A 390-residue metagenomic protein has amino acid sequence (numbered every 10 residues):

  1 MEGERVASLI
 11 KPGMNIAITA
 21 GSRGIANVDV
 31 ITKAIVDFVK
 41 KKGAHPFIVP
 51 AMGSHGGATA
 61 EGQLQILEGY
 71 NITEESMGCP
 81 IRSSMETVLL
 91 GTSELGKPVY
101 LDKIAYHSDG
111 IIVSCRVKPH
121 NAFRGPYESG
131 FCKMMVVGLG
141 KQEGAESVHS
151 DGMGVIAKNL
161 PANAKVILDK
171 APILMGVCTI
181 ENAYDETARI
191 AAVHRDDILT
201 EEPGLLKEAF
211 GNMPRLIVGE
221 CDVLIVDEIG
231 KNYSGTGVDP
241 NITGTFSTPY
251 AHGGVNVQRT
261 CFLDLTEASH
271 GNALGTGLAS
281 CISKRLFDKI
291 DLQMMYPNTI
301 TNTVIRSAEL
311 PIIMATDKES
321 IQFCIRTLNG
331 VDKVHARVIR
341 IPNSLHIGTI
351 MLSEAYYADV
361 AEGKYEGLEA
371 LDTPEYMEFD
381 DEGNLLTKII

Functional and structural regions predicted by a protein language model:
M1-P12, G24-D29: An N-terminal, well-structured beta->alpha segment
N15-A17, D222, R259, H335: Residues that mark the start of a beta-strand
N15-G24, F47-M52, I339: Short glycine-rich or small-residue beta-strand-to-loop segments that form or flank ligand, phosphate, metal/Fe-S
A26-P46: Histidine-anchored nucleotide/phosphate-binding helix
H45-E61: Active-site histidine-anchored catalytic micro-motif
G62-P126: An acidic, phosphate/nucleotide-engaging active-site surface
L101-G230, G244, H252-V255: Conserved, well-structured core segments that form the ligand-binding/active-site neighborhood of functional domains
G244, P249-I390: C-terminal non-catalytic interaction/assembly regions of soluble proteins
